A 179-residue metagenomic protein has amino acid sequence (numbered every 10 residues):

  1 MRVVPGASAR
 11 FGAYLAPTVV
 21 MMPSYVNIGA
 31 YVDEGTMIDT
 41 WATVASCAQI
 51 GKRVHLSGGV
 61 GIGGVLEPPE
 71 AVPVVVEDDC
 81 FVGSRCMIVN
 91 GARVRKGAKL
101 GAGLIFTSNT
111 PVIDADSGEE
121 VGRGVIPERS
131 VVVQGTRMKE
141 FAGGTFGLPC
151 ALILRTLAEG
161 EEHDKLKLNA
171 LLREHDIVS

Functional and structural regions predicted by a protein language model:
M1, R129-S130, Q134-S179: Terminal amphipathic alpha-helical/low-complexity segments used for targeting or macromolecular assembly
R2-E140: Structural signal for interior beta-strand "rungs" in well-ordered beta-sheet cores of soluble enzyme domains
